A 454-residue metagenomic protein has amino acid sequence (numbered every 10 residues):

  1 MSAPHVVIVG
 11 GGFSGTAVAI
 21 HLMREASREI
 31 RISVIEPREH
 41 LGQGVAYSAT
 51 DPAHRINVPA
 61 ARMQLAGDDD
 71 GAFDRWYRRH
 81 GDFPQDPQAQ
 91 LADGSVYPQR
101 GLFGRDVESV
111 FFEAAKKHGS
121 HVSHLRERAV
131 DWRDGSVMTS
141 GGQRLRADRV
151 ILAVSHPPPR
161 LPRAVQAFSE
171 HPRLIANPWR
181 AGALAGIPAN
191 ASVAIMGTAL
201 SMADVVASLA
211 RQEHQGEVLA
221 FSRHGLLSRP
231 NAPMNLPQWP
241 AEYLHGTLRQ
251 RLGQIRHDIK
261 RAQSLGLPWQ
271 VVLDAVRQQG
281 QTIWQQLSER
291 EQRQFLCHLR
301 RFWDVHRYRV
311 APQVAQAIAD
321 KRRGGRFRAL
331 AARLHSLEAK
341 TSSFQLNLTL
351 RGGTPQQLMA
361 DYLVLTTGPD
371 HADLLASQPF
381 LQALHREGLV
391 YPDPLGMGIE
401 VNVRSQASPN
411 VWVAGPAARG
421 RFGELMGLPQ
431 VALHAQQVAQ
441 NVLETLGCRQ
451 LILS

Functional and structural regions predicted by a protein language model:
M1-E39, Q43-A46, Q88-G246, G253-C448 (+1 more regions): Flavin (primarily FAD) cofactor-binding/catalytic cores of flavoenzymes
E25, Y77-G81, T247: Generic alpha-helical secondary structure signal
S48-R75, L236-R251, Q313-V314: N-terminal glycine-rich dinucleotide-binding loop that anchors FAD/FMN and/or NAD(P) in oxidoreductases
D68-A92, Q285-E289: A conserved beta-strand/loop capping segment in the N-terminal third of enzymes that catalyze redox or closely related
